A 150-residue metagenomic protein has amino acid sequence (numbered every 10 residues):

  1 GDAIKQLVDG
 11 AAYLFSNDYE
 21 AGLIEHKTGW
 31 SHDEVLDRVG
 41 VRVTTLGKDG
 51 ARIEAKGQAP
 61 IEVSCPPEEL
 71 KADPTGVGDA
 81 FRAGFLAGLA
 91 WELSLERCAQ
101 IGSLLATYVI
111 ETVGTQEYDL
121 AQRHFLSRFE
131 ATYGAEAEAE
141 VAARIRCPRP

Functional and structural regions predicted by a protein language model:
G1-E34, V41, D49-A51: Conserved beta-alpha-beta core of the PfkB/ribokinase-like small-molecule kinase fold
G29-P150: Conserved phosphate-binding/catalytic region of the ribokinase-like
